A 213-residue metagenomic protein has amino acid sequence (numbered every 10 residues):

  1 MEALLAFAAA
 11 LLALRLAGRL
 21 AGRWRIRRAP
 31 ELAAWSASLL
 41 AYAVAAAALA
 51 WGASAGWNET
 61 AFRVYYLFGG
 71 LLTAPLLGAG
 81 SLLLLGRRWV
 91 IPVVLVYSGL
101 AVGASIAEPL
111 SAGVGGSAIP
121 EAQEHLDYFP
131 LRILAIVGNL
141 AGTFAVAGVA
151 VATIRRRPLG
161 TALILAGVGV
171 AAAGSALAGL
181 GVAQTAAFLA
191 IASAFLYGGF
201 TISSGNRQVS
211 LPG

Functional and structural regions predicted by a protein language model:
M1-A13, A29-A104, T185-A194: Individual alpha-helical transmembrane segments in multi-pass integral membrane proteins
A3, R23-I26, P30, W57-V64 (+2 more regions): Juxtamembrane loop-transmembrane helix junctions in multi-pass integral membrane proteins, especially the extracellular
R15-A21, L76-L83, R132-R157: Alpha-helical transmembrane segments in multipass membrane proteins, preferentially the mid-helix core
W24-R25, L85, W89, I154-R157 (+1 more regions): Membrane-interfacial segments
L49-W57, P109-V114, A173-L180: Juxtamembrane "helix-exit" motif on the non-cytosolic side of transmembrane helices
S54-G56, L82-R88, S111-I119, Q184-T185 (+1 more regions): A cytosolic-side transmembrane-helix exit/cap motif
L71, P75, L84-F144: Membrane-proximal helix-loop-helix units in multi-pass membrane proteins
A147-G213: C-terminal transmembrane-bundle signature of multipass membrane proteins, characterized by strong activation on
